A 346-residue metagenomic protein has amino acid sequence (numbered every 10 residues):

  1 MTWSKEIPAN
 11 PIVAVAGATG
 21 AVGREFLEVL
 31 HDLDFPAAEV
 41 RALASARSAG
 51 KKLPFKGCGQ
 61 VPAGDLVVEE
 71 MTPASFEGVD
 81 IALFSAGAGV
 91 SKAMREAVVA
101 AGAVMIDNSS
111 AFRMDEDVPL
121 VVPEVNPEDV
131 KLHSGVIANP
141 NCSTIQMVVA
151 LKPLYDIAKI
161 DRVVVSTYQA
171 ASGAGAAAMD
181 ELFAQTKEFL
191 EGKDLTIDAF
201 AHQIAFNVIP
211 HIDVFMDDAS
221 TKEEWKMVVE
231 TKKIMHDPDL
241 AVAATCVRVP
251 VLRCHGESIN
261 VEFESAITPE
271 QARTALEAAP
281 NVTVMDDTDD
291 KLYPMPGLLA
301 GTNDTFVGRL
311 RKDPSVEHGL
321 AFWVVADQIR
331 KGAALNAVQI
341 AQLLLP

Functional and structural regions predicted by a protein language model:
M1-I204, D239-A241, P269, T274 (+6 more regions): N-terminal Rossmann-like NAD(P) cofactor-binding subdomain of oxidoreductases, focused on the glycine-rich
L27, V228-K232, R273, E277: Generic solvent-exposed, charged/amphipathic alpha-helical segments that serve as macromolecular interface scaffolds
H133-A138, N207-D218, F322-V324: Helix-loop-beta segment of a Rossmann-like dinucleotide-binding subdomain
G135-Q146, A219-V228, G332-N336: A glycine-rich, Thr/Ser-enriched phosphate-binding loop motif common to dinucleotide/cofactor-binding enzymes
G173-A176, M216-A219, V251-C254, P269-E270: Short acidic/glycine-rich loop or secondary-structure boundary segments that cap or lie
I204-L252: Oxyanion-binding "anion nests"
L240-P346: C-terminal active-site/capping subdomain that shapes the small-molecule cofactor and substrate pocket of enzyme
